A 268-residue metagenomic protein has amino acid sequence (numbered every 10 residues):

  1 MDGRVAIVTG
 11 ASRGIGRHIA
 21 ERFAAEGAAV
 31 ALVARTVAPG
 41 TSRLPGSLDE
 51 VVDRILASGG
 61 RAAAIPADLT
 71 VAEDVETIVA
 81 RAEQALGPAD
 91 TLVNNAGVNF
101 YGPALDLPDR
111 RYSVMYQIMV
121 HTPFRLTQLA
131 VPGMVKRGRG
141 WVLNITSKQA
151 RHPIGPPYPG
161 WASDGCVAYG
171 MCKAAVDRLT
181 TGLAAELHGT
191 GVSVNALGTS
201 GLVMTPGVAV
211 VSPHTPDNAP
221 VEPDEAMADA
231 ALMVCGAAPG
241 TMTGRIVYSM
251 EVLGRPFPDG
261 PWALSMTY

Functional and structural regions predicted by a protein language model:
V5, S12-R13: Conserved glycine-rich cofactor-binding loop
E26-E50: Conserved glycine-rich Rossmann-like NAD(P)H-binding loop of the short-chain dehydrogenase/reductase
G46, P66-T77, D109: The beta1-alpha1 cofactor-binding region of Rossmann-like NAD(H)/NADP(H)-dependent oxidoreductases
P103-A104, P108-S113: Substrate-binding pocket helix/loop in short-chain dehydrogenase/reductase
T127-Q128, T181: A short, exposed helix-loop element centered on a Lys and neighboring polar residues
L143-G189, G201-V203: Catalytic loop of short-chain dehydrogenase/reductase
A174, G189, A196-L197, H214-Y268: C-terminal helical subdomain
